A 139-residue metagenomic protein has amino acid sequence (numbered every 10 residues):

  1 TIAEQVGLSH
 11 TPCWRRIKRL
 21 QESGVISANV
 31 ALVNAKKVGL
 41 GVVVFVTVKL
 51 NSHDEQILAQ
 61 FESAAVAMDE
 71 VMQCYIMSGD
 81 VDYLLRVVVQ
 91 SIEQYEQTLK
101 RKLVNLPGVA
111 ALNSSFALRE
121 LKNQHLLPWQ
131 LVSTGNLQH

Functional and structural regions predicted by a protein language model:
T1-H139: A compositional/biophysical signature of low hydrophobicity enriched in polar/charged and small residues
